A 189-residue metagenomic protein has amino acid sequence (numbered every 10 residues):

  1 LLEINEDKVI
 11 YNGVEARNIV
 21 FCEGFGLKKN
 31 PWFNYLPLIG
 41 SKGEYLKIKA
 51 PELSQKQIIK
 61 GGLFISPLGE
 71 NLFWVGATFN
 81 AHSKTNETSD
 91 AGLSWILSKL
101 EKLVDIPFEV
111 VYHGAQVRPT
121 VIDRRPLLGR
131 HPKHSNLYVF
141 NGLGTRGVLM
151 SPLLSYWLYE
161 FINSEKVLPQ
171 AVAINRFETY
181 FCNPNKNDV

Functional and structural regions predicted by a protein language model:
L1-I10: A conserved short coil-to-beta-strand element within the FAD-binding core of flavoproteins
L2, V20, Y138-F140: Hydrophobic/aromatic beta-strand patches that form the interior of the parallel beta-sheet core in alpha/beta enzyme
Y11-E15, A77-N80: Secondary-structure transition/turn motif
V14-G26, S155: Short hydrophobic core segments
E23-N136: Active-site substrate-recognition segment that forms the wall of the catalytic cavity or substrate channel
E109-V189: C-terminal catalytic lobe of FAD-dependent flavoproteins
